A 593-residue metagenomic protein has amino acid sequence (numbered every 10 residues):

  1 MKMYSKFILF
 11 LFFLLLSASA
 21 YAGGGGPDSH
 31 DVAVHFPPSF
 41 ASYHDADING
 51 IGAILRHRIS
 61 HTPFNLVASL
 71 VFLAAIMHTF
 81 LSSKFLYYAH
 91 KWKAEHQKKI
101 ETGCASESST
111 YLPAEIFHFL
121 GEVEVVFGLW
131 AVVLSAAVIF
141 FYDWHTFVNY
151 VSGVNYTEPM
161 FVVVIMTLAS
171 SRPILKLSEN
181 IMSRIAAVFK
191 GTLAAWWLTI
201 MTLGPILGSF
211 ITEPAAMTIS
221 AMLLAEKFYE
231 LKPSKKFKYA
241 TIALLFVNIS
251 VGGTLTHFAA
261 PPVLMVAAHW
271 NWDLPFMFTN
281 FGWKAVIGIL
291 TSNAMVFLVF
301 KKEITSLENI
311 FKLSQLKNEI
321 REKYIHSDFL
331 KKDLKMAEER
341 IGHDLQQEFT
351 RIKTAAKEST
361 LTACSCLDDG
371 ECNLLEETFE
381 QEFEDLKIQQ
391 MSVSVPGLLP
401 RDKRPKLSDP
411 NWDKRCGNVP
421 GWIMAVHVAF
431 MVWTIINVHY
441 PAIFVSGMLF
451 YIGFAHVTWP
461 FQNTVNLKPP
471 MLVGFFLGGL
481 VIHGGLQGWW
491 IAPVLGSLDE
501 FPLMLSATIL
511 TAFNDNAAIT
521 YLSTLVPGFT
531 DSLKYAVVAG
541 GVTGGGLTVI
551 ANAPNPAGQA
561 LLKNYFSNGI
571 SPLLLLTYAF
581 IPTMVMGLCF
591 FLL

Functional and structural regions predicted by a protein language model:
M1-G25: N-terminal secretory/membrane targeting signals
A22-H30, L66-L70, A75-K91, A243 (+3 more regions): Juxtamembrane and boundary regions of transmembrane helices in multi-pass small-molecule transporters and channels
I54-N65, I116-E124, H145-P159, L274-K284 (+4 more regions): Interfacial loop-to-helix junctions that mark the boundaries of transmembrane helices in multi-pass membrane
H61-N65, G153-M160, A186-T199, L231-I242 (+3 more regions): Membrane-interfacial loop-to-helix junctions in multi-pass transporters
L66-Y87, E122-I139, N155-T167, I219 (+5 more regions): Hydrophobic mid-bilayer segments of alpha-helices in multi-pass membrane transport proteins, especially secondary
K99-A105, F140-S152, S170-E179, I200 (+3 more regions): Transmembrane helical segments that form the transport core of multi-pass membrane transport proteins
L168-E179, L207-I219, G252-A260, I509-L522 (+1 more regions): Short helix-coil transition sites and intra-membrane helix breaks within transmembrane domains of multi-pass
K190, A194-T254, M265-V266, Y521-A539 (+2 more regions): Hydrophobic transmembrane alpha-helices that form the pore/transport pathway of multi-pass ion and small-solute
